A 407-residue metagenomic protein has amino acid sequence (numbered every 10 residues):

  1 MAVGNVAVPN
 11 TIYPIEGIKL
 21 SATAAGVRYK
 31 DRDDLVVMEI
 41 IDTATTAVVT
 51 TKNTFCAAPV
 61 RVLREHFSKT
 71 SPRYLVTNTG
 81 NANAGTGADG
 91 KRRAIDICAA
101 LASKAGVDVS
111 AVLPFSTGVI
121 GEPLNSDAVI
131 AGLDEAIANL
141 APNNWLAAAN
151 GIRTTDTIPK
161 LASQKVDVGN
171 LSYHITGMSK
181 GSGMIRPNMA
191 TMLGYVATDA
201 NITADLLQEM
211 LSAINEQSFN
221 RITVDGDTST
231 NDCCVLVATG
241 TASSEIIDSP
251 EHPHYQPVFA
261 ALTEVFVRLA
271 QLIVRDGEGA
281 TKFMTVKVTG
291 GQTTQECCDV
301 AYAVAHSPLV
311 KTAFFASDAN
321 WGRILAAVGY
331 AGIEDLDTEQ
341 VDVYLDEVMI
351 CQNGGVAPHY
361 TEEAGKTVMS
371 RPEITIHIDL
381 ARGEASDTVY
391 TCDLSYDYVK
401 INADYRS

Functional and structural regions predicted by a protein language model:
A2-R92, A102-S407: A structural signal for small-residue-enriched, beta-sheet-centric alpha/beta enzyme cores and oligomeric scaffold folds
C98: Generic structural marker for isolated residues within well-ordered, non-membrane alpha-helices of soluble domains
